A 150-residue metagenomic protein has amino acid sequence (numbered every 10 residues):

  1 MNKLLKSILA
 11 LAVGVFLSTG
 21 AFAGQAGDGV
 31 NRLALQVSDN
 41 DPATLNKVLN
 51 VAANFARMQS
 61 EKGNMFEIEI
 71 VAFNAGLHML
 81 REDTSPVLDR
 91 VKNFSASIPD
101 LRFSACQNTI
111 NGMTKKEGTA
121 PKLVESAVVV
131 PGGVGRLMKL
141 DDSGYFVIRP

Functional and structural regions predicted by a protein language model:
M1-L9: Bacterial N-terminal signal peptides that target proteins for export
I8-G20: Bacterial N-terminal signal peptides
L17, K62-N64, S97, L123: Short, structurally constrained coil/turn elements that cap an alpha-helix or connect an alpha-helix to the following
A23-G24, E61, F94, G118: Short, flexible, glycine/charge-rich loop motifs used to bind or transfer phosphoryl groups or to couple energy/partner
G24-I70, H78-M79: N-terminal secretory signal peptides
V37-D41, A72-N74, Q107-I110, G133: A mature extracytoplasmic/lumenal domain signature
A52, V71-A72, F103, V129: Long, contiguous hydrophobic alpha-helical segments, chiefly transmembrane helices and signal peptides
R81-P150: A cross-taxonomic marker for long C-terminal extensions/tails that follow the last structured domain
